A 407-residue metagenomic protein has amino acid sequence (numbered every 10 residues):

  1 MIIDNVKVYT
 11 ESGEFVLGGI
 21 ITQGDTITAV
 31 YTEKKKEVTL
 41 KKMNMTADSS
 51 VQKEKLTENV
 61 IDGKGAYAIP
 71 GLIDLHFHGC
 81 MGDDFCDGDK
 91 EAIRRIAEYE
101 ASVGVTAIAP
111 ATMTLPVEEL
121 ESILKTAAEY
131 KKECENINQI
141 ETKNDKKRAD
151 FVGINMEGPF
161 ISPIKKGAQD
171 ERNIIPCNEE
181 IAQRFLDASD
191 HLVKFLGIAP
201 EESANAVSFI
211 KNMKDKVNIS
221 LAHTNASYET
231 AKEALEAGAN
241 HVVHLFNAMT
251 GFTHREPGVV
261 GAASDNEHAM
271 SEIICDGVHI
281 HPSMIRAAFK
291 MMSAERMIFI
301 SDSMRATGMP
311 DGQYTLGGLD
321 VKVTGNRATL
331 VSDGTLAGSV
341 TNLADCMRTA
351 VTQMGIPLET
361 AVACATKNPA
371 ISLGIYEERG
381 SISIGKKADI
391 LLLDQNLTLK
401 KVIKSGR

Functional and structural regions predicted by a protein language model:
M1-I3, E37-R94, E98: Replace "His-x-His-based motif
M1-T39, M45, S49-S50, I403: N-terminal metal-binding scaffold of metallo-dependent hydrolase/deaminase domains
Y67, L75, F85-D150, R172-S189 (+1 more regions): Alpha-helical scaffold segments that flank or form the walls of functional sites
H78, R94-T126, R148-S162, S189-S203 (+4 more regions): Divalent metal-dependent hydrolysis catalytic cores, especially in the metallo-beta-lactamase
G79-G88, A109-E119, A248-D265: Active-site loop-to-helix "anion-binding N-cap" substructures in soluble metabolic enzymes
E98-A109, P163-D190, E233-L235, A239-L245 (+2 more regions): Active-site gating loops and adjacent loop-to-helix segments of metal-dependent hydrolytic enzymes
D187-M309: Active-site core of metal-dependent hydrolases
G261-S271, F289-S301, T307-L393: His/Asp/Glu-enriched, well-ordered alpha-helical/loop segment that forms or immediately abuts the divalent-metal
